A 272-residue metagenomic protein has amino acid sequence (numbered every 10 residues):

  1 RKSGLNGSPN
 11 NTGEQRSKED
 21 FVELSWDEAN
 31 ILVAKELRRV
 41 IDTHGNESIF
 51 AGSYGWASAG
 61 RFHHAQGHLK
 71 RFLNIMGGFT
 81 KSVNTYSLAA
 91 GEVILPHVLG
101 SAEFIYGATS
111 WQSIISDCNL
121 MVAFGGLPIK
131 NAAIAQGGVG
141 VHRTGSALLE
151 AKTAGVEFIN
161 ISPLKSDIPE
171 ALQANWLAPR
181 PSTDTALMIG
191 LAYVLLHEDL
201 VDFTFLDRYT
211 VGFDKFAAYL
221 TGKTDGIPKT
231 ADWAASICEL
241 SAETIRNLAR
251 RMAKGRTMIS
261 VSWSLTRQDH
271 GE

Functional and structural regions predicted by a protein language model:
R1-L200, S241: N-terminal export/assembly segments and adjacent metallocofactor-ligating motifs of anaerobic energy-metabolism
D20, G45-S48, L206-V211, P228 (+1 more regions): Conserved alpha/beta enzyme-core scaffolds, especially Rossmann-like or related mixed alpha/beta domains that build
G52-G60, W233-I237, S262-D269: Conserved short loop/turn motifs at secondary-structure junctions
K70, L248, M252-E272: A glycine-rich, hydrophobic/aromatic-adjacent loop/helix-cap motif
I114-D117, M121-L127, F216-C238: Conserved thiamine diphosphate
S166-L172, T224-K229, K254-V261: Short acidic (Asp/Glu) and glycine-rich catalytic loops that position anionic groups and cofactors
L195-T224: Phosphate/pyrophosphate-binding active-site segments
D214-K223, I245, A249-T257: Core structural elements
